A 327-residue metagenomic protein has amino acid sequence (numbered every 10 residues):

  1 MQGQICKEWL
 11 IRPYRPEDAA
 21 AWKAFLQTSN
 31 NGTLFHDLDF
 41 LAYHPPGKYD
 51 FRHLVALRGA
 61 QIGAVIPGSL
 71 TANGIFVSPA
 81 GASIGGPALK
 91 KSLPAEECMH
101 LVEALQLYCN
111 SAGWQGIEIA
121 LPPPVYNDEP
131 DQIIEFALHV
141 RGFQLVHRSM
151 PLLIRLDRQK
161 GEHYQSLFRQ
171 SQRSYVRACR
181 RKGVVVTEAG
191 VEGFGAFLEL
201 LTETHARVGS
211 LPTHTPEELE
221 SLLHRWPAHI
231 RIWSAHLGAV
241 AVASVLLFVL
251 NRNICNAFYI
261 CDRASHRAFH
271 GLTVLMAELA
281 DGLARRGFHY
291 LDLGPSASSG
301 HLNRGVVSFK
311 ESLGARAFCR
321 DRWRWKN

Functional and structural regions predicted by a protein language model:
M1-W9: Short, low-complexity, intrinsically disordered N-terminal peptides in bacterial proteins
G3-Q4, S78-A82, R177-R180: Short, flexible turn/loop "capping" segments at secondary-structure junctions
W9-G59, G63-I75, P123-H147, L153-H266: A conserved beta-strand-loop-helix scaffold within acyl/acetyltransferase catalytic domains
F25, Y108-A112, G282: Short alpha-helical functional segments enriched in proximate histidine and acidic residues
Y49-F51, A112-W114, R285-F288: Short, high-confidence coil segments that cap the C-terminus of an alpha-helix and link into the following beta-strand
L57-I62, I66-G68, A82, A88-K90 (+2 more regions): Aromatic (often tryptophan-rich) hydrophobic motifs at membrane interfaces
A72-G86: Conserved acyl-donor/pantetheine-binding loop and adjacent beta-alpha core of acyl/acetyltransferases and related
I119-L121, L293: Conserved beta-strand positions
